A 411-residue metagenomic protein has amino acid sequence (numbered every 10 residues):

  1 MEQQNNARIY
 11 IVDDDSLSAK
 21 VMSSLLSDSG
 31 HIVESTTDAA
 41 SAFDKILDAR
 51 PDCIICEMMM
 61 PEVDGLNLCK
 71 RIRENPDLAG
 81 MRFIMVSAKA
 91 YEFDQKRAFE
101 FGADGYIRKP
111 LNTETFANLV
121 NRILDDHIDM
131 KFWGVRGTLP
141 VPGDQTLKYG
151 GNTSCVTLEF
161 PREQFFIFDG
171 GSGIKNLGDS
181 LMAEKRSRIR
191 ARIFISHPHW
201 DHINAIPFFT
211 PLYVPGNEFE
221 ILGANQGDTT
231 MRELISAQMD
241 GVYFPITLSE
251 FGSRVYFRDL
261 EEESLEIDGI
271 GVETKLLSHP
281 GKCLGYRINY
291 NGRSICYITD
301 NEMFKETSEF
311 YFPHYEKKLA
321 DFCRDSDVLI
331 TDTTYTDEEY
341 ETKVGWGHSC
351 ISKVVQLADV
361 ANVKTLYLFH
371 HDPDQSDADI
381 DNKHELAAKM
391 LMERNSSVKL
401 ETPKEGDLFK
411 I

Functional and structural regions predicted by a protein language model:
A19, P61, A79, Y91 (+1 more regions): The feature encodes the CheY-like receiver
K20-D28: Charged docking surfaces used in two-component/phosphorelay signaling
A49-I55: Active-site beta3 strand of CheY-like receiver
L111-V120: C-terminal output helix
D125-T299, F304-E309, K317-A320, A378-I411: Binuclear metal-dependent hydrolase catalytic cores
F304-K399: Cap/insert and terminal regions of metallo-dependent hydrolase folds
